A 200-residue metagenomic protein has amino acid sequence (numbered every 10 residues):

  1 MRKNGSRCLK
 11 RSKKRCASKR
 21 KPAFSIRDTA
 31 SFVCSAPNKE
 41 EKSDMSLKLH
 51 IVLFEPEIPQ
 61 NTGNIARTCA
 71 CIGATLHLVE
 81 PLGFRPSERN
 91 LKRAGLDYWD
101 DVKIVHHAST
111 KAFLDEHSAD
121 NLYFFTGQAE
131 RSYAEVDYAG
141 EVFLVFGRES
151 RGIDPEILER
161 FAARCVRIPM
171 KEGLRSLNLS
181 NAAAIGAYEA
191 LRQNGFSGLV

Functional and structural regions predicted by a protein language model:
G5, L9-K10, K19, R27-V200: Post-transcriptional modification and biogenesis factors for structured RNAs of the translation apparatus
P22: Acidic/His-rich, metal-assisted hydrolase cores and their charged scaffolds
